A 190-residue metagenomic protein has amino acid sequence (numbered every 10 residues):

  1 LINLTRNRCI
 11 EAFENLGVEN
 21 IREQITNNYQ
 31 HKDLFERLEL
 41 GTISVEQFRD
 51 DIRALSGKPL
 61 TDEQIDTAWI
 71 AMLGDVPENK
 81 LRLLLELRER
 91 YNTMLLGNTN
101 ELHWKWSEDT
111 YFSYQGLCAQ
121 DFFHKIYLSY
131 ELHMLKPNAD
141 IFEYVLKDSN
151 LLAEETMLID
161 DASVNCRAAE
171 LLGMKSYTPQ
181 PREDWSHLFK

Functional and structural regions predicted by a protein language model:
L1-N27, R53-L55, R167, L171-L172 (+1 more regions): Active-site neighborhood of HAD-like aspartate-dependent phosphohydrolases
I10, L81-L85, C166: Short amphipathic alpha-helical segments and helix-helix/interface helices
I10-A12, R22-Q24, R37, I65-D75: Helical cap/lid subdomains and adjacent loops of hydrolase enzymes that gate the active-site channel and determine
F35-D66: A metal-dependent, Asp-based hydrolase signature
D62-F112: Substrate-recognition element of Asp-dependent hydrolases with the DxDx(T/V) motif
N100-E101, S107-K190: Asp-based, Mg2+/Mn2+-dependent phosphohydrolase catalytic module
